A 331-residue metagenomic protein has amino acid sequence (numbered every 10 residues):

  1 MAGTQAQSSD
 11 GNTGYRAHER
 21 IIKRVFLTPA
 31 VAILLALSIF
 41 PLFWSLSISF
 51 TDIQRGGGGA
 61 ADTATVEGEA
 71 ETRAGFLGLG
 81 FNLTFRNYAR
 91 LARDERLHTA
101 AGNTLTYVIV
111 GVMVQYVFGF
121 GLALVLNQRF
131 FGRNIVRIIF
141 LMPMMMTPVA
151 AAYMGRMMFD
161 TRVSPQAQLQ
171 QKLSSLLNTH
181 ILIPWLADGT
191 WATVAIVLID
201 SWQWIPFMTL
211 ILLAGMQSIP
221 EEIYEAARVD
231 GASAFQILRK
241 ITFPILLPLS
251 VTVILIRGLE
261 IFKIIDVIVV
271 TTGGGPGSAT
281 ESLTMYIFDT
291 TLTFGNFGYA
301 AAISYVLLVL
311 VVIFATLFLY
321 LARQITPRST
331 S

Functional and structural regions predicted by a protein language model:
M1-H18: Short, Lys/Arg-rich, polar N-terminal cytosolic tail immediately upstream of the first transmembrane signal-anchor
H18-S331: A structural signal for multi-pass alpha-helical bundles of membrane permease subunits that mediate small-molecule
